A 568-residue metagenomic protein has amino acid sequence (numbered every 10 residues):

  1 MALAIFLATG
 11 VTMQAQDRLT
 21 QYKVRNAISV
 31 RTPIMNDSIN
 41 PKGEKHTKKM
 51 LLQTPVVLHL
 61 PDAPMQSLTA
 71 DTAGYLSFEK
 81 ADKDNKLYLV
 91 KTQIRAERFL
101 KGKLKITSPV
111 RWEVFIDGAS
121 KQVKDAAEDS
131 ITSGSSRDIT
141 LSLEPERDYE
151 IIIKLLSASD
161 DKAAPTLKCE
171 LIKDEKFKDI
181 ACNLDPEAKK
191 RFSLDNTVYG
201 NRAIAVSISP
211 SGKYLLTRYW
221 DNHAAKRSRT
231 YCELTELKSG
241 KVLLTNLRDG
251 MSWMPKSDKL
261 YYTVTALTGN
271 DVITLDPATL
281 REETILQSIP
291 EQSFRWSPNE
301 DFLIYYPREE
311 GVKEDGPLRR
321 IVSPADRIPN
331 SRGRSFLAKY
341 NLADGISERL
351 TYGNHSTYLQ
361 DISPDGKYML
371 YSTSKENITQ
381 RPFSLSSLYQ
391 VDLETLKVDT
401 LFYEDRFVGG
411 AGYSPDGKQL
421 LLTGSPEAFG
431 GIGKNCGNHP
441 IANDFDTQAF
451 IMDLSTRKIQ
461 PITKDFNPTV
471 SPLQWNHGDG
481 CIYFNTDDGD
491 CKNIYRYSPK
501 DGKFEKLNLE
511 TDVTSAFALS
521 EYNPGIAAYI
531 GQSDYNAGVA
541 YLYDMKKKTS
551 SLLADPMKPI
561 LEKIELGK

Functional and structural regions predicted by a protein language model:
Q16-G74, Q93, I152-F192: Accessory carbohydrate-binding/adhesion or oligomerization-edge regions at the termini of glycan-active proteins
F99, I116-A164: Beta-strand-rich ligand-recognition modules
K101-V114, I151: Aromatic-lined ligand-binding clefts that engage carbohydrates, nucleic acids, or primary amines
G200, Y219-Y231, T263-I273, L286-Q292 (+9 more regions): A flexible loop/linker signature enriched in serine peptidases of the S9 family
A203-S207, Y214-Y219, K226, G250 (+8 more regions): Non-catalytic accessory segments flanking enzyme active sites
V206-Y214, M251-L260, F294-F302, Q360-Y368 (+3 more regions): Blade-terminus and WD-like Trp-Asp/Gly-His loop motifs, strongest in beta-propeller folds
E236-S239, D276-L280, N341-G345, D392-L396 (+3 more regions): Short loop/turn segments that connect beta-strands within beta-propeller blades
S239-N270, Q287-P290: Blade-loop segments of beta-propeller domains
